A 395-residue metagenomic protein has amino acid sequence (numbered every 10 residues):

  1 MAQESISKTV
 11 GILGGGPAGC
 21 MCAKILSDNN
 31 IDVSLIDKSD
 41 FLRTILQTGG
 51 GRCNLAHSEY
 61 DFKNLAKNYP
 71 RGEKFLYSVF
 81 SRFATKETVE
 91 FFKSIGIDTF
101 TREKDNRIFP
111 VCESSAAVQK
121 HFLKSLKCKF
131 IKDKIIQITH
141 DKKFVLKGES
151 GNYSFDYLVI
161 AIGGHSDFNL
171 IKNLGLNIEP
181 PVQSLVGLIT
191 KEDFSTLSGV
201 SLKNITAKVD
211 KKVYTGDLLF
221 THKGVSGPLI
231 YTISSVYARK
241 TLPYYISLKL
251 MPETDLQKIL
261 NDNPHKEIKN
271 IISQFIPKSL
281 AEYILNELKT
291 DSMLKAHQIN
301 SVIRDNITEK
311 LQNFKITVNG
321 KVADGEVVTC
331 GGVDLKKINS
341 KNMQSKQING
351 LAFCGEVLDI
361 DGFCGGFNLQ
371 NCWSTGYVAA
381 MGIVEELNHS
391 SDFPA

Functional and structural regions predicted by a protein language model:
K8-L35, A380-V384: N-terminal Rossmann-like FAD-binding beta1-loop-alpha1 element of flavoenzymes
G11-L13, Y153-H165, I171, L218-T221 (+1 more regions): Short hydrophobic core segments
S27-G50: Glycine-rich FAD pyrophosphate-binding loop
D28, D61-K63, S81, K86-D105 (+4 more regions): Residue-level recognition of phosphate/Mg2+-coordinating polar/acidic sites in nucleotide-handling active sites
R43-L126, K134: Conserved N-terminal/central alpha/beta ligand/cofactor-binding core
I131-F144: A conserved short coil-to-beta-strand element within the FAD-binding core of flavoproteins
Y157-S195: Glycine-rich loop(s) and the adjacent beta-strand/alpha-helix scaffold that form part
G164-N169, L174, D359-L387: A conserved FAD-binding loop/helix module that cradles the flavin
